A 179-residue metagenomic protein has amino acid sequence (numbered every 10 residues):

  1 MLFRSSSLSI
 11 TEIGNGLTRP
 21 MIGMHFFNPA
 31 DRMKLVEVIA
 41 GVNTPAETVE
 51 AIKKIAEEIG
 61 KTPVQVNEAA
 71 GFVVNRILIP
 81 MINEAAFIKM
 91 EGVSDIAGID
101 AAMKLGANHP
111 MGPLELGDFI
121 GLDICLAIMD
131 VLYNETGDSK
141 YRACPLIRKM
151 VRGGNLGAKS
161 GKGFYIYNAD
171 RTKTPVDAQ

Functional and structural regions predicted by a protein language model:
M1-L2, D177: Short, intrinsically disordered, charge-balanced linker/junction segments flanking boundaries in proteins
F3-N67, F72-R76: Rossmann-fold dinucleotide-binding core
S6, V73-I77, M81, I120-I124 (+1 more regions): Mid-domain beta-loop-alpha active-site segment that forms a flexible, acidic cofactor/metal-binding surface
L8, M21, N43, E47 (+4 more regions): Charged, alpha-helix-enriched surfaces in structured cytosolic catalytic cores of large nucleotide-utilizing machines
E50, E57-E68, F87-E91, I96-Q179: NAD(P)-dependent Rossmann-like dehydrogenase/reductase catalytic/cofactor-binding core
I77-E91: Flexible helical/loop "lid" subdomain adjacent to adenine-nucleotide binding pockets
